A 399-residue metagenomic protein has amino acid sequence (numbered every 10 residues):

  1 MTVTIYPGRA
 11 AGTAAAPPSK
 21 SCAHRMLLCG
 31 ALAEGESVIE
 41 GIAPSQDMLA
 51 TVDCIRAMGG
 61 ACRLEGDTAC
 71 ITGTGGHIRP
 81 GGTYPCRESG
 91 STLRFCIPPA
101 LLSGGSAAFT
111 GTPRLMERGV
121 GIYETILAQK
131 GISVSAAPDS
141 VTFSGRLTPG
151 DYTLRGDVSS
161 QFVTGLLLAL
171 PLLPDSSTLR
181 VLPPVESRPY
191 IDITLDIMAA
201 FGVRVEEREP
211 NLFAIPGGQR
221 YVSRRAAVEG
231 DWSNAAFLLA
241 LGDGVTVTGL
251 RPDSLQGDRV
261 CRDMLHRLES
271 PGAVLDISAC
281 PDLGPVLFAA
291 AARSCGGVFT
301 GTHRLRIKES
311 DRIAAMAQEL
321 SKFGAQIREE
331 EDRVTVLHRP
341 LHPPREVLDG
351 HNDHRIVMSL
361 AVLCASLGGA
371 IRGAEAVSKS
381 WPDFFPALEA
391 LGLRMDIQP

Functional and structural regions predicted by a protein language model:
M1-P399: Short, structured segments at the rim of ligand-binding sites
